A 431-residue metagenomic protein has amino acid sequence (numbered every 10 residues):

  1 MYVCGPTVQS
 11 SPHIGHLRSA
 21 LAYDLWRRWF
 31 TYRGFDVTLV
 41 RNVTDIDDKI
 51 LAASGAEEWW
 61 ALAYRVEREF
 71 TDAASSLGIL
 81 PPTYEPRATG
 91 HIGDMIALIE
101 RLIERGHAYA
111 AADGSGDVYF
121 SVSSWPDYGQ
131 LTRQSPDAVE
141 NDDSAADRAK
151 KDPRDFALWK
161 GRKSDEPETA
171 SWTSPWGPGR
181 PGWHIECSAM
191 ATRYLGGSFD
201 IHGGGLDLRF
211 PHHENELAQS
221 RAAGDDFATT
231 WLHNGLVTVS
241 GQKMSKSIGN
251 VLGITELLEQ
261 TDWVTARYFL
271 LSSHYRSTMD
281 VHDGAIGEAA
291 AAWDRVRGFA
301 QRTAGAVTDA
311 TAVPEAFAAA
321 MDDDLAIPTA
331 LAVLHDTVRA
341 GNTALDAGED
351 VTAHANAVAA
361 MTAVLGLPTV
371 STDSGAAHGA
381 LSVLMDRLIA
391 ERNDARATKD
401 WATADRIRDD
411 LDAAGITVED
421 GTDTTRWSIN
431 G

Functional and structural regions predicted by a protein language model:
M1-A52, A56-R65, P86-A88, M95 (+3 more regions): N-terminal catalytic cores of NTP/NDP-binding nucleotidyl/phosphoryl-transfer enzymes
M1-Q9, D24, G93-R302: Alpha-helical recognition segments enriched in aromatics with Gly/Pro capping that present substrate-recognition
T31, S75, I103-E104, L232 (+1 more regions): Alpha-helix C-terminal capping/helix-coil junction sites
F35, H107, I416: Short phosphate-binding/catalytic loops that engage adenosine nucleotides
V43-D48, F70, L80-M95, A112-S124: Short, glycine/charge-rich beta-strand/loop segments that flank catalytic centers and engage negatively charged groups
V66-L80, D226: A glycine-rich helix N-cap at a beta->alpha junction
P82-P86, H202-G204, T352: Short catalytic-loop micro-motif centered on adjacent basic/acidic residues
K243-K246, N250-G431: Structural preference for alpha-helix termini/caps and helix-kink/transition segments
